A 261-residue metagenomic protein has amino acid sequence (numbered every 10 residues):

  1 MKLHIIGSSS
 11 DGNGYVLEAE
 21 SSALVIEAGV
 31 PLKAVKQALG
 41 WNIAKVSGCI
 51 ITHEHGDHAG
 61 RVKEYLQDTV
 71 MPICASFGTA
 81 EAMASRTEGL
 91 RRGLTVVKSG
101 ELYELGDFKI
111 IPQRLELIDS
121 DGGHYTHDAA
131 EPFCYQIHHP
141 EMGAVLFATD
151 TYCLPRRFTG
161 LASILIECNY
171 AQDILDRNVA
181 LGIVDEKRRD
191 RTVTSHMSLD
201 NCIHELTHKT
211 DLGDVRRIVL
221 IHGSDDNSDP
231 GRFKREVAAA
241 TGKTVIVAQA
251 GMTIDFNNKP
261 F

Functional and structural regions predicted by a protein language model:
M1-W41, E131-D150, S163: Conserved beta-strand hairpin/beta-sheet module of binuclear metal-dependent hydrolase folds, prominently
G7-S8, A28-V30, E54, G78 (+5 more regions): Active-site metal-binding loops of divalent metal-dependent hydrolases
L17, E27, H53, I73 (+5 more regions): Divalent metal-coordination and catalytic microenvironments
P31-T79: Active-site metal-binding motif and surrounding structural segment of the metallo-beta-lactamase
H55-A59, E81-M83, C153-R156, A171 (+1 more regions): Active-site environment of divalent metal-dependent phosphoester hydrolases
G60-D128: Glycine/small-residue-rich loop that forms an oxyanion/phosphate-binding "nest" at active or ligand-binding sites
E101-E167: Catalytic core of the metallo-beta-lactamase
F158-A250: Cap/insert and terminal regions of metallo-dependent hydrolase folds
